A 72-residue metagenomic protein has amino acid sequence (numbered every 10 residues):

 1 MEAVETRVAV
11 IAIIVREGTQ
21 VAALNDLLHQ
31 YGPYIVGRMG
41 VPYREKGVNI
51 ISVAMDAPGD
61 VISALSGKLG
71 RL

Functional and structural regions predicted by a protein language model:
M1-L72: Long, contiguous binding/interaction regions
